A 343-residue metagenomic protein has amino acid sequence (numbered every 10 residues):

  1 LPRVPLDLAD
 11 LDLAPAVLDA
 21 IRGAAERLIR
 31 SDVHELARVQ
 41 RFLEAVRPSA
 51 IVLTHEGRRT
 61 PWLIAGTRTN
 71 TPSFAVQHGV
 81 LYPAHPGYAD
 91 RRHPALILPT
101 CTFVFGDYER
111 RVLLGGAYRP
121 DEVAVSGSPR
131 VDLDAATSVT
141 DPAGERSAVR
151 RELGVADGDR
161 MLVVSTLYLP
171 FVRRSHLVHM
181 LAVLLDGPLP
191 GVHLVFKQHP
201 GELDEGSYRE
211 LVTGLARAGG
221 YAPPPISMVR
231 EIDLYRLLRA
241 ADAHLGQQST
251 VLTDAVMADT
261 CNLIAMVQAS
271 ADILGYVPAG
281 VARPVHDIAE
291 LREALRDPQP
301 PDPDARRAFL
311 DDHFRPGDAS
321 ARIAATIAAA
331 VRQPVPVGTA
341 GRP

Functional and structural regions predicted by a protein language model:
L1-V131, L252: Active-site and donor-binding regions of nucleotide-sugar-utilizing enzymes
V39, R92, R146, E231-L234 (+1 more regions): Acidic, amphipathic alpha-helical patches
S49-A50, M161, H193, D242-A243: Structural motif
I64-T67, G115-G116, G206-G219, Y276-V277: Short, aromatic/basic amphipathic alpha-helical patches
Q77, P99, A117-R130, Q248-H313: Catalytic binding pocket for nucleotide-activated donors in carbohydrate/polymer assembly enzymes
G115, P129-G214: Conserved catalytic-core segment of nucleotide-activated headgroup transferases in glycan assembly
P200-T253, A258: Donor nucleotide-activated moiety binding/catalytic core segment of transferases that use nucleotide-activated donors
E293-A294, P298-P343: C-terminal amphipathic helix plus adjacent low-complexity, charged tail appended to glycosyltransferase catalytic
